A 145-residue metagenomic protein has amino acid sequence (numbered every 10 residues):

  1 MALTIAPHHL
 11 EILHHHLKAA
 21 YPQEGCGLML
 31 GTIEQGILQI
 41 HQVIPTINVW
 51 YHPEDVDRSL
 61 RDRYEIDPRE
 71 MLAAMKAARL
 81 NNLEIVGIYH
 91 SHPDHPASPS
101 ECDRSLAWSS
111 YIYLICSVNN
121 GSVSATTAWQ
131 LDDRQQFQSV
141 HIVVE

Functional and structural regions predicted by a protein language model:
M1-I85, P93-E145: Conserved beta-strand-loop surface patch within small alpha/beta domains used for substrate/adaptor or ligand engagement
